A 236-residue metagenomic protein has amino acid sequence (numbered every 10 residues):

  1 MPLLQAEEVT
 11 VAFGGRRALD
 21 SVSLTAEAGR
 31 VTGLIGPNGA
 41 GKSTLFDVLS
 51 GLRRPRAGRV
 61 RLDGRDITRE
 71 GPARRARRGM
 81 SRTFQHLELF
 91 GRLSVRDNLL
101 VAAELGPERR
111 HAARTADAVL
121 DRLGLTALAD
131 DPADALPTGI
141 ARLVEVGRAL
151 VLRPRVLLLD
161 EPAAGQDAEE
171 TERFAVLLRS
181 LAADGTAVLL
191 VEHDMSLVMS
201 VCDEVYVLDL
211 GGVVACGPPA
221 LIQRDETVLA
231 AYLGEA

Functional and structural regions predicted by a protein language model:
P2-A236: Glycine-rich phosphate-binding loops of nucleotide-dependent enzymes
